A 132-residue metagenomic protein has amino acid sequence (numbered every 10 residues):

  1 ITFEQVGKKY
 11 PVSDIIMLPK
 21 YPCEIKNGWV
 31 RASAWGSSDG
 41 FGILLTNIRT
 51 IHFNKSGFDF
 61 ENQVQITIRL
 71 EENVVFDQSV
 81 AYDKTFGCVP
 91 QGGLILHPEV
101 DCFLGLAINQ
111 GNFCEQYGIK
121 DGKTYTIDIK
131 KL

Functional and structural regions predicted by a protein language model:
I1-F60: Anionic-ligand-binding alpha/beta catalytic cores of soluble enzymes and soluble regulatory domains that recognize
K26-A32, P90-I95, Y125: Short small/polar-residue motifs
G42-K120: A conserved acidic, glycine/proline-rich C-terminal tail/linker
E72, K131-L132: Short, charged beta-turn/beta-strand-edge "cap" motif at the junction between a beta-strand and an adjacent loop
K123-K131: Surface-exposed interaction regions enriched in Ser/Thr/Asp/Glu that occur as long low-complexity tracts or repetitive
